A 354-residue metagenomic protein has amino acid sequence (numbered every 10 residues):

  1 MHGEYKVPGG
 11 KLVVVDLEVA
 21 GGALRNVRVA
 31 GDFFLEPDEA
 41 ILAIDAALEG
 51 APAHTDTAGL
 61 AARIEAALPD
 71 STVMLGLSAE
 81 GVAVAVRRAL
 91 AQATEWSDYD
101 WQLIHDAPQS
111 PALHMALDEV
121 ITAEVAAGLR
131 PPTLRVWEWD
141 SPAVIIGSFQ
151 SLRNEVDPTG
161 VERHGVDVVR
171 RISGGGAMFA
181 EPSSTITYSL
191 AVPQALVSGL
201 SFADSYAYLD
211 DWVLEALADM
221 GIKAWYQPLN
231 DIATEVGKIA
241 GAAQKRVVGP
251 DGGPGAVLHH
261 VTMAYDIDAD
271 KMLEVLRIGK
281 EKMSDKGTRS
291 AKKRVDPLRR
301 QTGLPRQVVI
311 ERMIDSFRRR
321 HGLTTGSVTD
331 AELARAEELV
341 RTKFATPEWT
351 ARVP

Functional and structural regions predicted by a protein language model:
M1-L24, L229-A233, G237-G252, A336-P354: Structured beta-strand/loop patches that form or line metal/cofactor-binding pockets in enzymes
H2-L12, V73-T159, R163, R171 (+2 more regions): Active-site loop/lid in soluble adenylation, ligation, and acyl-transfer enzymes
L12-V14, E18-Q92, L298: Active-site- and interface-proximal helix/loop "cap" or "latch" segments in soluble metabolic and energy-transducing
A47, R63, A67, E124 (+2 more regions): Generic non-transmembrane alpha-helical segments
S173-L196, M283-R299: Residues forming anionic-ligand binding surfaces in small-molecule and nucleic-acid pockets of primarily soluble enzymes
T185-I232: Contiguous, small/hydrophobic- and glycine-enriched helical/loop subdomains that border and often "cap" functional
A218, I222-M283: A contiguous pocket-lining binding segment that forms or flanks enzyme active sites
